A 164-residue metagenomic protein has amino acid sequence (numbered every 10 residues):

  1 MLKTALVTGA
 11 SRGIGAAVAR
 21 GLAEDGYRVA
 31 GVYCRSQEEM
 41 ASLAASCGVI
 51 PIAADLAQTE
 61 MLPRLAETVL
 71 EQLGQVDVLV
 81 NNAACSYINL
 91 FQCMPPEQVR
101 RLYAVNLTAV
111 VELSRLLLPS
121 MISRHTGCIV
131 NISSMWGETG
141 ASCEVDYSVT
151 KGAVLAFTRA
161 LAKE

Functional and structural regions predicted by a protein language model:
S11-R12: Conserved glycine-rich cofactor-binding loop
D25-M40: Conserved glycine-rich Rossmann-like NAD(P)H-binding loop of the short-chain dehydrogenase/reductase
L90-F91, P95-Y103: Substrate-binding pocket helix/loop in short-chain dehydrogenase/reductase
F91-Q92, T139-V145: Active-site loop immediately N-terminal to the catalytic Tyr-X3-Lys motif of short-chain dehydrogenase/reductase
S114, T150, T158: Active-site helix of classical SDR
P119, K163-E164: Alpha-helical segment proximal to the catalytic Tyr-Lys
S134: Residue(s) in the substrate-gating loop at a strand-loop-helix junction that position the organic substrate next
